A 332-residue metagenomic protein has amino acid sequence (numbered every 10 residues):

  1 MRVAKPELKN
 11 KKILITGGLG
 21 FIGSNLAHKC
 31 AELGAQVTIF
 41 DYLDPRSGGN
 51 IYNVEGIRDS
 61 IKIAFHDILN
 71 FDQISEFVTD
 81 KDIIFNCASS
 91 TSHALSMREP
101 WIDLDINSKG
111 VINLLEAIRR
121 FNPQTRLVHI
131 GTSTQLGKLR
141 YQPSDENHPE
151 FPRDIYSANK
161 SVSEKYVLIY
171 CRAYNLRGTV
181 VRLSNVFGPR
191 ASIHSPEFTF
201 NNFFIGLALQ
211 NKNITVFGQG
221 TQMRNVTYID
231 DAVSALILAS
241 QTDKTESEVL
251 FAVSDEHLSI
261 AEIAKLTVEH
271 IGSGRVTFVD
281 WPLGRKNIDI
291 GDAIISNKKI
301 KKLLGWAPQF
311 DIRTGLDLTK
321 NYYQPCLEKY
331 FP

Functional and structural regions predicted by a protein language model:
M1, L26, E32, K212 (+1 more regions): C-terminal substrate-binding subdomain of Rossmann-fold SDR/epimerase-dehydratase oxidoreductases
M1-L183: N-terminal Rossmann-like NAD(P)+-binding domain of SDR-like oxidoreductases, especially those catalyzing
G48-I51, E164, N202, A261 (+2 more regions): Short, surface-exposed alpha-helical segments at coil->helix boundaries
E76-F77, A117, L207, A235 (+1 more regions): CheY-like receiver
S89-L95, T132-Q135, N185-A191, T221 (+2 more regions): Active-site proximal helix/loop that lines the substrate pocket of Rossmann-like NAD(P)-dependent oxidoreductase domains
R98-E99, R140-Y141, I155, A191-P196 (+1 more regions): Short, solvent-exposed loop/turn segments at secondary-structure boundaries
L104, R153-S161, S195-N202, V226 (+1 more regions): Short-chain dehydrogenase/reductase
Y141, L168-R224, I229-S234, L238 (+1 more regions): NAD(P)-dependent short-chain dehydrogenase/reductase
